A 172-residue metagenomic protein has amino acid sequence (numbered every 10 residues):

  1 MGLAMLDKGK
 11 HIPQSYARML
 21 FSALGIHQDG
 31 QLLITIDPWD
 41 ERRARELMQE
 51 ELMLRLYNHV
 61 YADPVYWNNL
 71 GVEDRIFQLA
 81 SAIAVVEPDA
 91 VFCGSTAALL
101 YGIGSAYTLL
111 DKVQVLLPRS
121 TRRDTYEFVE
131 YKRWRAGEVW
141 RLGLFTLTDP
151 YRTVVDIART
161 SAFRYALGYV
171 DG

Functional and structural regions predicted by a protein language model:
G2-G172: Short gly/ser-rich loop at a beta-strand->alpha-helix junction or flexible surface loop bordering the NTP-binding
